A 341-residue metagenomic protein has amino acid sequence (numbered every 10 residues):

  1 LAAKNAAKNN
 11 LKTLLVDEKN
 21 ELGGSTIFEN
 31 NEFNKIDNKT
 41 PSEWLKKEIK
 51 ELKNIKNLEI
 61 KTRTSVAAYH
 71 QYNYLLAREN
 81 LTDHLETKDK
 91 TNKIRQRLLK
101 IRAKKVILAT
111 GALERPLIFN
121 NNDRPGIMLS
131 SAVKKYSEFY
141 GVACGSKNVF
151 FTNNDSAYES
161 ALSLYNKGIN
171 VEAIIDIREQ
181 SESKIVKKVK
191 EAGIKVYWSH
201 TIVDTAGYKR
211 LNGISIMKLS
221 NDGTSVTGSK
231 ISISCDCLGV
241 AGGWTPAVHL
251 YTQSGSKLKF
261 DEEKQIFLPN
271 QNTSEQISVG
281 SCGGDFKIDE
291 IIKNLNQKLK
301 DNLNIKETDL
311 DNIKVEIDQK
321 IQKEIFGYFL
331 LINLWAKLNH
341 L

Functional and structural regions predicted by a protein language model:
L1-L341: Residues forming the flavin
